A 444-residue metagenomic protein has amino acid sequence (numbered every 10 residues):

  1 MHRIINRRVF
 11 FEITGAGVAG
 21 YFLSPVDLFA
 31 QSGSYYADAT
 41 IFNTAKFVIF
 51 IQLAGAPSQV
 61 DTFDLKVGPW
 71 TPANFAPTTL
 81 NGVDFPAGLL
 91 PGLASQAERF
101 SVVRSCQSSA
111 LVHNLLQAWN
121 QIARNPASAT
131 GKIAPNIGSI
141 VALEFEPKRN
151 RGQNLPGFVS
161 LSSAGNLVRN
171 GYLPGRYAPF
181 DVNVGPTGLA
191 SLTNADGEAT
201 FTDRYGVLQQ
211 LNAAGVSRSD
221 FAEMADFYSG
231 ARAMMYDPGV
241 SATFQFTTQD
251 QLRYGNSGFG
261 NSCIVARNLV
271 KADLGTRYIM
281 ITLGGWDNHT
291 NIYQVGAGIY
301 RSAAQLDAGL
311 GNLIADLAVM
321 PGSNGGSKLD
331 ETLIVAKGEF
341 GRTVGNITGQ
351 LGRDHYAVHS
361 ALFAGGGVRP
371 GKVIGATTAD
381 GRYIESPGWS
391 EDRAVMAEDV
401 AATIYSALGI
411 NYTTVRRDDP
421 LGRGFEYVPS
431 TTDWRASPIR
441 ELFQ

Functional and structural regions predicted by a protein language model:
M1-Q444: Ligand-binding pockets and gating/stacking loops
